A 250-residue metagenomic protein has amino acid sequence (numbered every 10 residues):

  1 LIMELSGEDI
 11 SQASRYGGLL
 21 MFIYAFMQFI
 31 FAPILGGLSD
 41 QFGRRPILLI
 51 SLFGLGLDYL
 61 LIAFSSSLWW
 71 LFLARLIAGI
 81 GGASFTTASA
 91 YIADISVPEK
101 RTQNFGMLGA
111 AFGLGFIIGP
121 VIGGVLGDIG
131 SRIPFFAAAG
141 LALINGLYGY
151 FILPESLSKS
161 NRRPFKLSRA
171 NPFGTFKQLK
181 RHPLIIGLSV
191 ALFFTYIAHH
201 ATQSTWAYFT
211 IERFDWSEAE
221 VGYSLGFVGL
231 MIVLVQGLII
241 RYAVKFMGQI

Functional and structural regions predicted by a protein language model:
L1-E4, H182-A201: Pair of pore-lining "gating" transmembrane helices in MFS-fold secondary transporters
L1-S14, S204-V221: Short amphipathic helix-loop junctions that connect adjacent transmembrane helices in Major Facilitator Superfamily/SLC
A25-P33, A83, F116-I117, G229 (+1 more regions): Residue-level signature of mid-helix packing/kink "hotspots" within the transmembrane helices of 12-pass Major
F29-S66: Conserved MFS/SLC helix-loop-helix module at the cytosolic interface between two early adjacent transmembrane helices
F31-F42, V235-Q249: Helix-to-loop junctions at the C-terminal end of transmembrane segments in multipass secondary transporters
A74-G113: Cytoplasmic helix-loop-helix junction between adjacent transmembrane helices in 12-TM secondary transporters
A111-F151: Helix-loop-helix hairpin linking two adjacent transmembrane segments in secondary transporters
P154-S189: Juxtamembrane intracellular "pre-TM" segments in multi-pass secondary transporters
